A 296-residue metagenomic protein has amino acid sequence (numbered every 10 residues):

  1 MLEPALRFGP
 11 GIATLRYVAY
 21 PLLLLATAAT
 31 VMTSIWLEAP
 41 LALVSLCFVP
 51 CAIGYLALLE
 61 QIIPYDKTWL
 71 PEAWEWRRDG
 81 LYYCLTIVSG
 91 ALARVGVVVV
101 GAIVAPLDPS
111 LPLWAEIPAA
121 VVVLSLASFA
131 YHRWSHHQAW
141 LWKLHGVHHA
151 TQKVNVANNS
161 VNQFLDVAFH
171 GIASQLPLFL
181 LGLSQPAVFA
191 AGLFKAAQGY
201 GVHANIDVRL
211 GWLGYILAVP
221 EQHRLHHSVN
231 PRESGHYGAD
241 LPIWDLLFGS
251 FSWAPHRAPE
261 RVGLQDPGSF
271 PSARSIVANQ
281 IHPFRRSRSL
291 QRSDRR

Functional and structural regions predicted by a protein language model:
E3-L22: N-terminal membrane topogenic signal
A19-T33, V49-A57: Hydrophobic core of alpha-helical transmembrane segments in multi-pass integral membrane proteins
T30-L43: Short, hydrophobic transmembrane alpha-helix segments
P40-Y55, W74-D79: Loop-to-helix transition at the N-terminal end of transmembrane alpha-helices
A52-Y65, A130-W140: Membrane-water interface of transmembrane alpha-helices
L58-D79: Transmembrane alpha-helical segments that serve as helix-helix packing and pore/cofactor-lining elements in multipass
R77-R261: Membrane-embedded catalytic scaffold of the fatty acid hydroxylase/desaturase
P259-R296: A membrane-cytosol interface segment of integral membrane proteins
